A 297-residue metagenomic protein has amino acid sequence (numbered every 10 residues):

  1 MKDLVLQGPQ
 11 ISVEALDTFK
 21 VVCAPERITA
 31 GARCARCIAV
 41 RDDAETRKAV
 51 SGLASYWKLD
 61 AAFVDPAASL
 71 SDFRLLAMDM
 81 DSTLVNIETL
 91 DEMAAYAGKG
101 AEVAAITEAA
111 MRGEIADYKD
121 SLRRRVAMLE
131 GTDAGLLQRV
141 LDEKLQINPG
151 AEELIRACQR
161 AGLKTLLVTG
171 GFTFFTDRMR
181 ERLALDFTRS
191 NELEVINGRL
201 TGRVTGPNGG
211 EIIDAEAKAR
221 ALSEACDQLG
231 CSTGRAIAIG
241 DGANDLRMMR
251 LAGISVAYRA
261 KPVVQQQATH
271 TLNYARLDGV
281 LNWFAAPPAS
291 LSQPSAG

Functional and structural regions predicted by a protein language model:
M1-M78, A296-G297: Non-catalytic pre-domain segments flanking phosphatase-related domains
A15-T18, E45-A49, E102-A105, D117 (+5 more regions): Exposed alpha-helical structural elements
A24-V40, F63-S71, D81-L193, N197 (+2 more regions): Alpha-helical substrate-recognition element adjacent to the catalytic core
Y56, K99, R112, M128-G131 (+3 more regions): A structural signal for alpha-helix termini and helix-coil/disorder junctions
F73-T89, D241-N244, M249: Asp-based phosphoryl-transfer active-site loop
R74-L76, E108, A236: Residue-level marker of motif borders
T132, L136-G297: C-terminal cap/substrate-recognition subdomain and adjoining C-terminal extension of metal-dependent phosphatase-like
